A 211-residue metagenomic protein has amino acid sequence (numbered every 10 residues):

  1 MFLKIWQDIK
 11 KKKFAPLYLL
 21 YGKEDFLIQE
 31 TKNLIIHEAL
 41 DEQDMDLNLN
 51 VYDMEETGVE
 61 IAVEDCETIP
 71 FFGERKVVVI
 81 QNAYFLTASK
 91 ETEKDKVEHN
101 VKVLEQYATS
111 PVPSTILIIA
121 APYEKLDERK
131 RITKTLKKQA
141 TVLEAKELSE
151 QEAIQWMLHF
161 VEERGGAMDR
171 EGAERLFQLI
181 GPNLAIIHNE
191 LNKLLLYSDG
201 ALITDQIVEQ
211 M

Functional and structural regions predicted by a protein language model:
M1-M211: Conserved beta/loop motifs at nucleotide-recognition and modification sites
